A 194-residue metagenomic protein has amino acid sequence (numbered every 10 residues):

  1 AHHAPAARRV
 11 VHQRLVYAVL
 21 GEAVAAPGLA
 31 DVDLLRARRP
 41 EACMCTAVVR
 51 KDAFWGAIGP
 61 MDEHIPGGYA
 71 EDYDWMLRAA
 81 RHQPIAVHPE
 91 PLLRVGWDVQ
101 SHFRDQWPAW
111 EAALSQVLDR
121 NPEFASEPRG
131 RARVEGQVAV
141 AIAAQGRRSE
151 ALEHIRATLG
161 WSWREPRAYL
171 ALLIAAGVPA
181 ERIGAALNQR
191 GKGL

Functional and structural regions predicted by a protein language model:
A1-R14: A short, conserved acidic/glycine-rich loop-to-beta-strand motif that forms the donor nucleotide-sugar/metal
H3-A4, D52, Q189: N-terminal cationic leader/targeting segments used for protein routing and processing
H12, V16-P108: Conserved nucleotide-sugar donor-binding catalytic segment
P66, R129-G130: Short helix-capping and inter-helix turn/linker motifs at the boundaries of alpha-helical repeat units
P91, V95-D98, F103-R129, R148-W161: Catalytic core of nucleotide-sugar-dependent glycosyltransferases
E123, A143, R147-L194: Membrane-interface aromatic/basic loop that binds lipid-linked glycans or pyrophosphate carriers, typified by
